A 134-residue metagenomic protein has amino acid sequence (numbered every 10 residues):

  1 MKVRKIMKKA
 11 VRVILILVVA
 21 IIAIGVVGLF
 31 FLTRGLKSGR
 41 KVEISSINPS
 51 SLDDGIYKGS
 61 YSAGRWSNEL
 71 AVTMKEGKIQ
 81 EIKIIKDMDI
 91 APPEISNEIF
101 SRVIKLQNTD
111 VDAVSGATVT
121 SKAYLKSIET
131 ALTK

Functional and structural regions predicted by a protein language model:
M1-E69, T73-K134: Intrinsically disordered terminal and processing segments
